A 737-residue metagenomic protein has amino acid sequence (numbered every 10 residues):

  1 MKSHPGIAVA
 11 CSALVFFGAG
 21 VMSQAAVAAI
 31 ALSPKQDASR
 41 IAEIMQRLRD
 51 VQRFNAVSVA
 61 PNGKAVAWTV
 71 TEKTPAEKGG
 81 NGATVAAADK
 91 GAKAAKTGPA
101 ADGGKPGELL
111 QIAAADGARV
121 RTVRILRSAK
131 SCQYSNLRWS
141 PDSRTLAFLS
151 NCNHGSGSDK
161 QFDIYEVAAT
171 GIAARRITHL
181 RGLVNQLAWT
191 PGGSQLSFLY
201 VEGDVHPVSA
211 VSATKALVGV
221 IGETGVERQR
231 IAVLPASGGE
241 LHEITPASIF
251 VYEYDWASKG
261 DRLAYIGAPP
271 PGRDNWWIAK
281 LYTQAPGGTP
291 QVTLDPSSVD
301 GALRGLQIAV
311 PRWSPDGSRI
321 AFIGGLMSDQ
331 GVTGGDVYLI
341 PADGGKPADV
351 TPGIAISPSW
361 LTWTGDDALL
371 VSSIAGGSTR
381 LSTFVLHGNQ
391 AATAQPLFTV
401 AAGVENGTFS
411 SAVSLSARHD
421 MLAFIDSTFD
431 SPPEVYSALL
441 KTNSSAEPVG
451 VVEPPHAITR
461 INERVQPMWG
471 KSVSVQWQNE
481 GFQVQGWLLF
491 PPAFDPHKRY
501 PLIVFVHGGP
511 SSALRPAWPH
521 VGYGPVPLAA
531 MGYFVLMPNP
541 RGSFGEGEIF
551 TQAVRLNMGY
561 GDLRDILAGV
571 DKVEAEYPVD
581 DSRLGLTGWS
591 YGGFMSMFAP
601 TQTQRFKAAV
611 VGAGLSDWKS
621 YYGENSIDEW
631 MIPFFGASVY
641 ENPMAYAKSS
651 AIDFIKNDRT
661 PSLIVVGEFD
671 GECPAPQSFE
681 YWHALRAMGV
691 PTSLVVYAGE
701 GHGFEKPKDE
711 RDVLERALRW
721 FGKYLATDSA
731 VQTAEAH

Functional and structural regions predicted by a protein language model:
A29-I41, G107, G225-L234: Blade/loop signatures of beta-propeller domains
L32-Q52, L241-E243: A short helix->beta-strand "capping" segment at the edge of beta-propeller domains
S58, R138, A188, D255 (+3 more regions): Conserved beta-strand position repeated across blades of beta-propeller domains
P61-N62, P141-D142, P191-G192, S258-K259 (+3 more regions): Residue-level detector of Asp-centered blade-edge/turn motifs that repeat once per structural unit in beta-propeller
V66, S143-L146, G193-L196, L263 (+3 more regions): Hydrophobic beta-strand positions that form the internal "hydrophobic ladder" of WD40/Gbeta-like beta-propeller blades
V70-L110, R127-Y134, L149-Y165, H179-N185 (+11 more regions): A flexible loop/linker signature enriched in serine peptidases of the S9 family
A114-A118, A168-I172, P235-G239, A285-T289 (+3 more regions): Short loop/turn segments that connect beta-strands within beta-propeller blades
S410-H737: Serine-hydrolase catalytic core recognition
